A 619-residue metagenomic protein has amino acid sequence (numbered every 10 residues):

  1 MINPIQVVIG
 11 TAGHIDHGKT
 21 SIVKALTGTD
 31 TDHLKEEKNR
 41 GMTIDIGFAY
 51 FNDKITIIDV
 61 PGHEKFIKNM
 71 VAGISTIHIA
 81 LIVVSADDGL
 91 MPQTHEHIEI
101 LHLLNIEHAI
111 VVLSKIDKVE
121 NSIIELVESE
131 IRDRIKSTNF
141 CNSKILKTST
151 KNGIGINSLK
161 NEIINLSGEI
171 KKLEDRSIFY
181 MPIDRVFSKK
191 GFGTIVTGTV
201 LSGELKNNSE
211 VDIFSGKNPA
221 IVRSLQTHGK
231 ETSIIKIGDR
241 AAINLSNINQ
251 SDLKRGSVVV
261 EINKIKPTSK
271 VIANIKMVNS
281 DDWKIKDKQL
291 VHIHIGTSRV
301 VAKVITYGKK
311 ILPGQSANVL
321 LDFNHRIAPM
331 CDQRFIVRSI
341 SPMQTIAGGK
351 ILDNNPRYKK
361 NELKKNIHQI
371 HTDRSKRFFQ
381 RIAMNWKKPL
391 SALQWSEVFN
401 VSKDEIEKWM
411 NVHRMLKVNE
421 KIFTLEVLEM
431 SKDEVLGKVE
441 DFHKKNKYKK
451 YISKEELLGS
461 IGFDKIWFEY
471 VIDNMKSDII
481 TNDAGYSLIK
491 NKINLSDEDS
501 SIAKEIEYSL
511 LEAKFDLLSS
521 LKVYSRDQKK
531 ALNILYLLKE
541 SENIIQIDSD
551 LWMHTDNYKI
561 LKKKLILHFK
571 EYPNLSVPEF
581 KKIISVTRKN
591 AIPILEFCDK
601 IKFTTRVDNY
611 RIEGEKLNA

Functional and structural regions predicted by a protein language model:
M1-V60, S209: Conserved G1/Walker A P-loop phosphate-binding module
D16, I22, G41, D59 (+15 more regions): Residue-level signature of catalytic and energy-coupling elements of molecular machines, predominantly ATP/GTP-dependent
V60-K65, S75-H97, I106-E125: Conserved Switch II/interswitch segment of TRAFAC-class P-loop GTPases
H63-E64, D87-M91, I106, K115-E120 (+8 more regions): Conserved nucleotide-binding/hydrolysis micro-motifs of P-loop NTPases
S85-A86, I110-E125, L146-I154, S246 (+4 more regions): G-domain G4 guanine-recognition motif of GTPases
I116, D133-D281: Conserved catalytic-core segments of large NTP-driven translation/proteostasis enzymes
E210-Q380, E469, L488-K492: Beta-strand/loop-dominated core regions that host nucleotide or nucleotide-derived cofactor-binding catalytic loops
N355-A619: C-terminal non-catalytic scaffold/interaction domains in large multidomain proteins
